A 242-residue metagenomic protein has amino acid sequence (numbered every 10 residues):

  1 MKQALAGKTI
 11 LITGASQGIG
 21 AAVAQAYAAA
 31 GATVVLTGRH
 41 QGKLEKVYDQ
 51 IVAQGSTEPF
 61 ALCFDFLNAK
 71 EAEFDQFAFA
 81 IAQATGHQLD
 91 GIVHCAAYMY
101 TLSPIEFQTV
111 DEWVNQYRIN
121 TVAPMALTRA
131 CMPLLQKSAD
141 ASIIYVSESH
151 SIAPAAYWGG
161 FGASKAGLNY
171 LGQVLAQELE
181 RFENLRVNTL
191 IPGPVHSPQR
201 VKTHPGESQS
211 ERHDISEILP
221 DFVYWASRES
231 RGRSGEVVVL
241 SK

Functional and structural regions predicted by a protein language model:
T9, S16-Q17: Conserved glycine-rich cofactor-binding loop
A32-V47: Conserved glycine-rich Rossmann-like NAD(P)H-binding loop of the short-chain dehydrogenase/reductase
Q54-K70: Rossmann-fold cofactor-recognition segment
L67-A82, A97-V114, Y157: Conserved mid-core segment of classical short-chain dehydrogenase/reductases
A82-G86, I119-A139, Q177: Amphipathic alpha-helical dimer-interface segment in Rossmann-like NAD(P)H-dependent oxidoreductases
D90, E106-M125, I144, L168: Catalytic Tyr-X3-Lys loop
Y98, Q136-R181, P194: Catalytic loop of short-chain dehydrogenase/reductase
L185, T189-L190, S197, P205-K242: C-terminal helical subdomain
